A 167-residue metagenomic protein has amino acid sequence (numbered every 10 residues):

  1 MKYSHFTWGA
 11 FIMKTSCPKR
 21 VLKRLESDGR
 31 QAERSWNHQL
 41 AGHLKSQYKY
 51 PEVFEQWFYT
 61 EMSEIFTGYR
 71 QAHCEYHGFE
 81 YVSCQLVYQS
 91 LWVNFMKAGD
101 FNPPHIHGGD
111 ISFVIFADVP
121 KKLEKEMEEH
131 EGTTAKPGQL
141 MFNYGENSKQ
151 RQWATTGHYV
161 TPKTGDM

Functional and structural regions predicted by a protein language model:
M1-C84, W92, M96-N102, K136: Non-heme Fe(II)/2-oxoglutarate
Q89-M167: Catalytic core of non-heme Fe(II) oxygenases with the double-stranded beta-helix
